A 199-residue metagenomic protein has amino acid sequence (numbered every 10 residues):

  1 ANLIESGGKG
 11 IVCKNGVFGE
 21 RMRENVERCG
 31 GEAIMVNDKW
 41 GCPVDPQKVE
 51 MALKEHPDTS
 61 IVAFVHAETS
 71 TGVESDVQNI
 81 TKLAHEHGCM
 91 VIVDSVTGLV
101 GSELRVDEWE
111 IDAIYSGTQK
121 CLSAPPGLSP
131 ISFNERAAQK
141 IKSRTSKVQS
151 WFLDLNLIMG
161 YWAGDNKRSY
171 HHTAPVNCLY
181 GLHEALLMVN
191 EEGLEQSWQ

Functional and structural regions predicted by a protein language model:
I4-E20: Conserved PLP-anchoring active-site segment centered on the Schiff-base-forming lysine
C13, N37, A63-H66, D94 (+2 more regions): Short beta-strand segments
R21-E32: Active-site-proximal loop->helix
V36-C42: Short beta->alpha junction loops
P43-V100, A113, C121: Active-site phosphate-binding strand-loop segment of PLP-dependent enzymes
V106-Q119: Conserved active-site segment immediately N-terminal to the catalytic lysine that forms the internal aldimine
Q119-W198: Active-site C-terminal subdomain of aminotransferase-like
